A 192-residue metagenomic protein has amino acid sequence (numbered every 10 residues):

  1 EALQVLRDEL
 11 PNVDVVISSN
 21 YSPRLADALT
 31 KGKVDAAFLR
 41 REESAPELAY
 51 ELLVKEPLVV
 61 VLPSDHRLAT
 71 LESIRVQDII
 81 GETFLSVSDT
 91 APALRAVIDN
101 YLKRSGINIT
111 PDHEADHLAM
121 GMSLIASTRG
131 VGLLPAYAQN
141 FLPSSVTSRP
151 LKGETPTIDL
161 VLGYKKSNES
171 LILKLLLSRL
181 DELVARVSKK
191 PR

Functional and structural regions predicted by a protein language model:
E1-P46, A115: Central regulatory/effector-binding core of bacterial HTH transcription factors
E1-V13, K174, S178, E182-R192: N-terminal hydrophobic or amphipathic helices and topogenic motifs
A2-P11, R95-N108: Ligand-binding cleft/hinge of the Venus flytrap
N12-V16, N108-D112, D159-V161: Residues at or immediately flanking beta-strands
V13, L29-F38, L58, I107 (+2 more regions): Alpha-to-beta junction loops
P46-L52, E56-P57, L71, D78 (+1 more regions): Beta-alpha-beta core module
L58, R67, I74-A93, D181-V184 (+1 more regions): Short loop->beta-strand "edge-of-pocket" segments that line small-molecule binding or catalytic clefts across diverse
F84-S105, S170-L177, V187-P191: Secondary-structure junction motif
